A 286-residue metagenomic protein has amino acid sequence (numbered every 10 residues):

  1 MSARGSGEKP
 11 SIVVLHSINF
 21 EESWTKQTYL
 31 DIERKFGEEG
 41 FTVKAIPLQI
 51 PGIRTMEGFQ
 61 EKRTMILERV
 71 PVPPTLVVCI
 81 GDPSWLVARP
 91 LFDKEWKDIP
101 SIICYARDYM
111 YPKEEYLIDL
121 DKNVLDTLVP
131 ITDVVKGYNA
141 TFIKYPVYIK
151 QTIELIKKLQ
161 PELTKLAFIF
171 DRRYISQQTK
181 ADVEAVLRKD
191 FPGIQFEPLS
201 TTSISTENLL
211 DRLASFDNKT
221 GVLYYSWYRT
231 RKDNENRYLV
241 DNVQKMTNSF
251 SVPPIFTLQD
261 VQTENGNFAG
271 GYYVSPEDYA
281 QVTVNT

Functional and structural regions predicted by a protein language model:
S2-T286: Short hydrophobic alpha-helices and adjacent helix-cap/hinge residues
